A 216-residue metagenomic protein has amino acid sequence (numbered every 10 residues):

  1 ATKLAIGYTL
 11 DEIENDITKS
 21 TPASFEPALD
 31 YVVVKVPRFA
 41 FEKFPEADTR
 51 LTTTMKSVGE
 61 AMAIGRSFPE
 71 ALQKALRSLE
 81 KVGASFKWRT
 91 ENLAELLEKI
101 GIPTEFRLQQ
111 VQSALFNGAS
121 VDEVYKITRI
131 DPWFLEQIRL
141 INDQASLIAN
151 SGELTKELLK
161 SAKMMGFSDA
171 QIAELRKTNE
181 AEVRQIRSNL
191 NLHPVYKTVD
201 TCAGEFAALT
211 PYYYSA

Functional and structural regions predicted by a protein language model:
A1-A216: ATP-dependent carboxylate/acyl-activation modules
